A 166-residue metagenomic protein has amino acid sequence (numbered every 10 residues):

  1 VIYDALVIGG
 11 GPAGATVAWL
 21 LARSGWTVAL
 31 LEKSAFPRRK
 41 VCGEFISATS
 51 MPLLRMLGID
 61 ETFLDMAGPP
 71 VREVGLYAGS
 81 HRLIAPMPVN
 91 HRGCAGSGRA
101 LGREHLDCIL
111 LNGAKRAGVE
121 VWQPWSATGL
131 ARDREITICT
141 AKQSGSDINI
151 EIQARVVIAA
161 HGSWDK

Functional and structural regions predicted by a protein language model:
V1-A5: Extreme N-terminal starter segment of soluble prokaryotic enzymes
L6-I8, A22-C42: Glycine-rich FAD pyrophosphate-binding loop
G14-A15: N-terminal Rossmann-fold NAD(P) dinucleotide-binding loop
S24, N112-K166: Predominantly flavin-linked oxidoreductase catalytic cores and closely associated redox partners
S34-C42, H81-A85, N90-H91: Beta1-alpha1 glycine-rich phosphate/pyrophosphate-binding loop at the start of Rossmann-like nucleotide-binding domains
V41-S80: N-terminal FAD cofactor-binding segment of flavoenzymes
H91-G113: Short beta-strand to alpha-helix junction loop
